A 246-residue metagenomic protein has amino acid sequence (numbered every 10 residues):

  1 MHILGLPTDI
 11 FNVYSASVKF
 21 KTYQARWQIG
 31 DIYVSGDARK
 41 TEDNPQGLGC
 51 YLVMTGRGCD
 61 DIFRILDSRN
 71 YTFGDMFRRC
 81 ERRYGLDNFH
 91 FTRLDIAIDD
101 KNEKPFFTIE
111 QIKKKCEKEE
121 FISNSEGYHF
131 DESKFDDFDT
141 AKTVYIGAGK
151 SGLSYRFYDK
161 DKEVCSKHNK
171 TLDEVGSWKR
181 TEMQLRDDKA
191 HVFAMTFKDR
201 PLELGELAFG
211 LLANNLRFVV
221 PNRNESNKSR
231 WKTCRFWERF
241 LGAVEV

Functional and structural regions predicted by a protein language model:
M1-E245: Structured, helix-rich domain cores that form ligand/interaction pockets
